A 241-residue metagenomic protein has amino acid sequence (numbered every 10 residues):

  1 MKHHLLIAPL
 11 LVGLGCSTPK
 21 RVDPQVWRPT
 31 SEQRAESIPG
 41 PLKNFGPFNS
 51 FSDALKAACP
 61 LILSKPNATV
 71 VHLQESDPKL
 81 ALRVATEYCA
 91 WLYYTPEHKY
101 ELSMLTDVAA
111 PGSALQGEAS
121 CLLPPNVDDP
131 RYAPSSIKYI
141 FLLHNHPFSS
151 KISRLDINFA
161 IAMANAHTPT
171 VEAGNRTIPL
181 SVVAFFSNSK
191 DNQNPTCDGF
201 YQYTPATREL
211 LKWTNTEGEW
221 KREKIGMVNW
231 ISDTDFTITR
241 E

Functional and structural regions predicted by a protein language model:
H4-G13: Bacterial N-terminal signal peptides
L11, E101, A110-G112, I152 (+1 more regions): Generic marker of "main functional regions" within proteins
S17-S135, E217-E241: Glycine-rich short-loop/terminal segments
R21-R28, L122-E241: Active-site-proximal loop/helix of nucleotide/amide-processing enzymes and allied scaffolds
